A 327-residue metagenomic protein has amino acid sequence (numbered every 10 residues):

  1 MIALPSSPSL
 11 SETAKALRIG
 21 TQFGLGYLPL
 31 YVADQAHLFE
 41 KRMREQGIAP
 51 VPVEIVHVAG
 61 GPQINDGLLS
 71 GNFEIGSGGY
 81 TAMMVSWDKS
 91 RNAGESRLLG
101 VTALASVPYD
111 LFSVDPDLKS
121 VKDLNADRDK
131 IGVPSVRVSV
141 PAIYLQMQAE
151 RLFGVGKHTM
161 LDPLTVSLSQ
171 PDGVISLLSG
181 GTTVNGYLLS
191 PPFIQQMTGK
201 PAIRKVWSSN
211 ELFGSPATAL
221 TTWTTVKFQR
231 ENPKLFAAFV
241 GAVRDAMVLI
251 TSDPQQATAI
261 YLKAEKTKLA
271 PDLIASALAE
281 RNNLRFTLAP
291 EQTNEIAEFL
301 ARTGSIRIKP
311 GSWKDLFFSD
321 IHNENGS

Functional and structural regions predicted by a protein language model:
M1-A16, S327: Short, low-complexity disordered leader/linker segments with a strong preference for bacterial N-terminal type II
L10-S167, G181, N185, L189-P191 (+1 more regions): Short, glycine-/small- and polar/acidic-enriched structural segments that line small-molecule recognition paths
I48-V53, G156-P163, K266-A277, R307-W313: Short, surface-exposed acidic
V58-P62, S77, S135, S139-I143 (+5 more regions): Soluble non-cytosolic domains of exported or imported proteins
M160-D162, P171-K263: Pocket-lining segment of extracytoplasmic ligand-binding domains
R230-R307: Secondary-structure end/capping motifs
L300-S327: Conserved C-terminal helix/tail region of periplasmic/extracytoplasmic solute-binding proteins
